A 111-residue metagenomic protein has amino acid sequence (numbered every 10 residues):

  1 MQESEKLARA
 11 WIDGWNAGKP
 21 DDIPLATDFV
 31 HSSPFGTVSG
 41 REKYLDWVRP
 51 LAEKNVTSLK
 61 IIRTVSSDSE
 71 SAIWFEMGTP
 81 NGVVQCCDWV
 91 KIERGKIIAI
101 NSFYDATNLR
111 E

Functional and structural regions predicted by a protein language model:
M1-E111: C-terminal and inter-domain tail/linker signature
